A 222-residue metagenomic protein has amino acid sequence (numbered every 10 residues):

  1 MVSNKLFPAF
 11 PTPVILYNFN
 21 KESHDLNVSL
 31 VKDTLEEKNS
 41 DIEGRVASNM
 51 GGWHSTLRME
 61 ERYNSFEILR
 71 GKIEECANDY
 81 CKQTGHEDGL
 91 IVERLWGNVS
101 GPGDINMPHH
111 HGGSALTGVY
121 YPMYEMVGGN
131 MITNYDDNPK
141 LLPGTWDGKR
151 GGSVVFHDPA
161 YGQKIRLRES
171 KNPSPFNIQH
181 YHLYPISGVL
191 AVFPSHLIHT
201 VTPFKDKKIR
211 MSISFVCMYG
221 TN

Functional and structural regions predicted by a protein language model:
M1-T84, I105-N106: Non-heme Fe(II)/2-oxoglutarate
G85-G89: Short, flexible active-site-proximal loops enriched in glycine and acidic residues
I91-R94, N98-L190, I209: Catalytic core of non-heme Fe(II) oxygenases with the double-stranded beta-helix
D104-I105, H196-T200: Histidine-centered metal-chelating micro-motifs
T117-V119, K207-N222: A short hydrophobic beta-strand segment most commonly corresponding to one strand of the jelly-roll/cupin
M123-E125, T200, M218-N222: Short coil/turn motifs at secondary-structure junctions
P203-F204: Asparagine-centered strand-capping/turn motif at beta-strand->loop junctions
